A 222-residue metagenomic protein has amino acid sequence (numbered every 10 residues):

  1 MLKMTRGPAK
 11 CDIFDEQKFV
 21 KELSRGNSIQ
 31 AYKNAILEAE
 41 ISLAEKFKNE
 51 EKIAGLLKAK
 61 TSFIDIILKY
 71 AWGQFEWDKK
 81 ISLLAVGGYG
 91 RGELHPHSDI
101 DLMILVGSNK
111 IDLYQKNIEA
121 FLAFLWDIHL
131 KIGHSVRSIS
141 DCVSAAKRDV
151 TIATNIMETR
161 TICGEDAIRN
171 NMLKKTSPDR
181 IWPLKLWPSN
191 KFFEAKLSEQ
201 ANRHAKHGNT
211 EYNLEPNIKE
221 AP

Functional and structural regions predicted by a protein language model:
M1-P222: A nucleotide- and high-energy phosphate-metabolite-utilizing enzyme signature
